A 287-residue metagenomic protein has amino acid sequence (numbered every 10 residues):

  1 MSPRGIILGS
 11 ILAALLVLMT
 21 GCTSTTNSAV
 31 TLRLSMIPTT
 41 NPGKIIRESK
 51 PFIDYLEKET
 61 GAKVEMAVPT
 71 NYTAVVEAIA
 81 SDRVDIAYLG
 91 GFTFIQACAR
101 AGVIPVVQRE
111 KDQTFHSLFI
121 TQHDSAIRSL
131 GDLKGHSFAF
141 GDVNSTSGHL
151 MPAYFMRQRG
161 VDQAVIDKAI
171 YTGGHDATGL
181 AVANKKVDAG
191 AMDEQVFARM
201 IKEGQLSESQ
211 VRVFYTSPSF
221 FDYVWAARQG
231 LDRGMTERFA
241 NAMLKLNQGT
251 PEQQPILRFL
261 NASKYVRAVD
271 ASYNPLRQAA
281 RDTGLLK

Functional and structural regions predicted by a protein language model:
M1-I11: Bacterial N-terminal signal peptides that target proteins for export
L18-G21: C-terminal motif of bacterial Sec signal peptides marking the signal peptidase cleavage site
T23-T25: Bacterial signal peptide processing site
S28-I45, A62-A67, G135-A139: Short, well-ordered beta-strand elements
L32-P51, F220-D222, A226-K287: An extracytoplasmic/periplasmic, membrane-proximal ligand-sensing/linker region
P38, V68-Y72, D82-I95, A99-R100 (+1 more regions): Beta->alpha turn/N-cap motifs
V76-D132: Acidic, polar ligand-binding/catalytic clefts
S125, H136-G234: Pocket-lining segment of extracytoplasmic ligand-binding domains
